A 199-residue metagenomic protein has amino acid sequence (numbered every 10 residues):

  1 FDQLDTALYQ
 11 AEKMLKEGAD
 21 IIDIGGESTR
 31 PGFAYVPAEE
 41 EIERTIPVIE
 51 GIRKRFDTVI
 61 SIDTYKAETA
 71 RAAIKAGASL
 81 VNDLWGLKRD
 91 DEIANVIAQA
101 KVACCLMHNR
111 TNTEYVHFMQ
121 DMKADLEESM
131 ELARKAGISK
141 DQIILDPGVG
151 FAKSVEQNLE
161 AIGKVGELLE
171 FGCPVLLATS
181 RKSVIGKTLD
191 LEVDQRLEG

Functional and structural regions predicted by a protein language model:
F1-Q10, T29-G51, F56-D57, T64-A67 (+4 more regions): Active-site-adjacent loop and "lid" segments of alpha/beta metabolic enzymes
Y9-G25: Catalytic domains of carbohydrate-active enzymes, especially glycoside hydrolases
L15-K16, D20, E127-Q142: Phosphate/pyrophosphate-binding loops at sites that engage ATP/ADP/AMP, CoA/4′-phosphopantetheine, polyphosphate
A19-I22, E50, I60: Residue-level marker of intrinsically disordered, low-complexity segments enriched for small/polar residues
V59-S61, Q142-I144: Residues at or immediately flanking beta-strands
I143-A152: Conserved strand-turn element in the central/C-terminal portion of the radical SAM core barrel that lines
